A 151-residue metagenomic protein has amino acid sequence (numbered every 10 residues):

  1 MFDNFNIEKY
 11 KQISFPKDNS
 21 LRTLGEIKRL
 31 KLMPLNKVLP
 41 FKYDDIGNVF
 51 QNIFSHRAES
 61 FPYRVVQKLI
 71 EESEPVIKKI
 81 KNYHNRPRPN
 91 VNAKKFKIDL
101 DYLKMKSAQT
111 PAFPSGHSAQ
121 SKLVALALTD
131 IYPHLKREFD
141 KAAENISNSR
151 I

Functional and structural regions predicted by a protein language model:
M1-I70, I77-K94: N-terminal transmembrane-helix/juxtamembrane module of multi-pass inner/ER membrane proteins
E8-K9, N52, E71, D101 (+2 more regions): Polar/charged alpha-helical tracts
V66-L69, S73, H117-S121: Solvent-exposed, acidic/flexible segments
P75, P89, S149-I151: Secretory-pathway/luminal and periplasmic proteins that interact with or process carbohydrate-rich
A93-I151: Membrane-embedded catalytic cores of phosphoryl/pyrophosphoryl-handling enzymes
